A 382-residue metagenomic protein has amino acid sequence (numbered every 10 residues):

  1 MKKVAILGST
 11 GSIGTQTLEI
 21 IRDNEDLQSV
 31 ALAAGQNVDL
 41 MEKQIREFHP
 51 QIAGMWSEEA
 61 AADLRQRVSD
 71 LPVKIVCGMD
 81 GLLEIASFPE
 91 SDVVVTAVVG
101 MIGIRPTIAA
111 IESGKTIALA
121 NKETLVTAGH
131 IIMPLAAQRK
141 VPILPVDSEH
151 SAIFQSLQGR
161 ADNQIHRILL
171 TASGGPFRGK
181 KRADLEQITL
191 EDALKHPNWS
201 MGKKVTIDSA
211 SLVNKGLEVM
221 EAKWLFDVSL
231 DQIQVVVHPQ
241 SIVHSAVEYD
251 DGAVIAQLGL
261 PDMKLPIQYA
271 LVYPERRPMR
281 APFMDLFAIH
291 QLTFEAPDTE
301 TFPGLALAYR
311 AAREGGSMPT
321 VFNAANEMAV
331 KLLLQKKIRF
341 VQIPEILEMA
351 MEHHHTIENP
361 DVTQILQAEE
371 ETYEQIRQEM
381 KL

Functional and structural regions predicted by a protein language model:
M1-L382: Catalytic, metal-anchored helix/loop core of enzyme active sites in primary metabolism
